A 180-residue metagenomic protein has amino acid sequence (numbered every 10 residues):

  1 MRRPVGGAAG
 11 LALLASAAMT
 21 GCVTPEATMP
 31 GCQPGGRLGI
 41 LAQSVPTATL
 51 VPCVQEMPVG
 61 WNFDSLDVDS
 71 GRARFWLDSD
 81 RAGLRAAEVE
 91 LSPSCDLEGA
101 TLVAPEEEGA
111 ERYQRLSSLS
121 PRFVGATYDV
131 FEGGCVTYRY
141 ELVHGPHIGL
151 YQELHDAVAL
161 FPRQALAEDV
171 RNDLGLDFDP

Functional and structural regions predicted by a protein language model:
M1-C22: Sec-dependent bacterial lipoprotein signal peptides
A15, P25-E26, P46, E88 (+1 more regions): Residue-level signal for mature regions of secreted extracellular proteins and peptides
C22, M57-N62, L154, V158-P162: Short conserved aromatic/hydrophobic patches within beta-strands of well-structured domains
V23-G31: Bacterial lipoprotein signal-peptidase II cleavage site
A27, L66, E141: Surface loops and adjacent helix of pleckstrin homology
Q33-G125: Short, solvent-exposed recognition patches
G109-P180: A short, solvent-exposed beta-edge/loop patch
